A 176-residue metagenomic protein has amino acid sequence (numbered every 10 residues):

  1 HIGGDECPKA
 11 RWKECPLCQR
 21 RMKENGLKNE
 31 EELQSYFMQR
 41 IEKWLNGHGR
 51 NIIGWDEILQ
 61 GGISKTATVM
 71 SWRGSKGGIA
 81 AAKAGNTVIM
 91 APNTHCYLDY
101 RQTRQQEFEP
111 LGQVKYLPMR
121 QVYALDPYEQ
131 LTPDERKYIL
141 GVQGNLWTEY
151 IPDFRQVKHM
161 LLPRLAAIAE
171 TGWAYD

Functional and structural regions predicted by a protein language model:
H1-E24: Active-site-proximal loop/short-helix segments that contain or immediately flank catalytic acid/base residue(s)
C18-D176: Substrate-binding groove of N-acetylhexosamine-processing glycoside hydrolases
